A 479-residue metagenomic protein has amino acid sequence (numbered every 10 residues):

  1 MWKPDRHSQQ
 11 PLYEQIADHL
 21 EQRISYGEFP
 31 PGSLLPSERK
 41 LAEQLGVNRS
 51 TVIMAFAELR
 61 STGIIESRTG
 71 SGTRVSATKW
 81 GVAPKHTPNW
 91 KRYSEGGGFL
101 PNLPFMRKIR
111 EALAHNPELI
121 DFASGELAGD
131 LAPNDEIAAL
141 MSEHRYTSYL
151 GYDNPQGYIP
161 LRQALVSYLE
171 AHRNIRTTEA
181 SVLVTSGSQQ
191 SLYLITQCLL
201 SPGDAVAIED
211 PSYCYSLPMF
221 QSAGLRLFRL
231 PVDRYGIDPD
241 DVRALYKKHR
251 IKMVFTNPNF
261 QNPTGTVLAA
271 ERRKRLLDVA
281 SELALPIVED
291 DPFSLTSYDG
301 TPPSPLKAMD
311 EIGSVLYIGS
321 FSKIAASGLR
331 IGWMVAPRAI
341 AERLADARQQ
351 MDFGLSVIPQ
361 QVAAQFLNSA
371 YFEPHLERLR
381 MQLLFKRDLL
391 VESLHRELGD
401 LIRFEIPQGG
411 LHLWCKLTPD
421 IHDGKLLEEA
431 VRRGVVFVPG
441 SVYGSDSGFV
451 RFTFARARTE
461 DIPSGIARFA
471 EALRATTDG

Functional and structural regions predicted by a protein language model:
M1-M141, Q349-L355, Q365, L389 (+5 more regions): N-terminal basic, amphipathic alpha-helical segments
E66-S67, T177, F404, F437: Short beta-strand "wing" residues that participate in macromolecule-binding interfaces
S148-L283, S294-T296, T301-I312, L383 (+2 more regions): Conserved core of the PLP fold type I
E311-M381: Conserved core segment of the aminotransferase class I/II
V335, W414-K416, T453-A455: Short hydrophobic/aromatic beta-strand micro-patches that form the beta-sheet surface supporting nucleotide- or nucleic
M381-V391, R403-K416: Conserved glycine-rich beta-strand-loop-beta hairpin in the small C-terminal domain of fold type I
V431-R451: Conserved PLP cofactor-binding pocket of PLP-dependent enzymes
